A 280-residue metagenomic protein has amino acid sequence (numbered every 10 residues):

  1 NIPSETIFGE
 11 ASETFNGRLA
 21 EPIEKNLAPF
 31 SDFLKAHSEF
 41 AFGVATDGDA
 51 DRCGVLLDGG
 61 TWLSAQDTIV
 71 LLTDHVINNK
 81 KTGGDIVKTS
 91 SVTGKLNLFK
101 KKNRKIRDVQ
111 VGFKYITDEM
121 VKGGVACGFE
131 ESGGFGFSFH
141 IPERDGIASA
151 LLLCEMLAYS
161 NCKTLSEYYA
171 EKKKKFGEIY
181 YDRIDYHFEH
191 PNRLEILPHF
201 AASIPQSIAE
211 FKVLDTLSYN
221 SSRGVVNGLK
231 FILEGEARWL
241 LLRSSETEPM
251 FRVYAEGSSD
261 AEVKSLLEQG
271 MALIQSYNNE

Functional and structural regions predicted by a protein language model:
N1-I7, L98-N103: Short helix-loop-beta junction
I2-V55: N-terminal small/polar loop signature for handling phosphorylated ligands or for N-terminal nucleophile
T6-F8, T61-K80, G146-C154: Gly/Ser/Thr-rich active-site loops/lids in small-molecule metabolic enzymes that frequently grip phosphoryl groups
F8-S12, D67-V70, Q110-Y115, G133: Short, acidic/turn-prone active-site loops that include or flank metal/cofactor- and phosphate-binding residues
S12-L19, T73-V76, I116-V121: Short, charged, surface-exposed secondary-structure boundary motifs
N26-F33, T68, L72, Y115: Well-ordered alpha-helical segments embedded in enzymatic catalytic cores
F42, K81-Y254, D260-E280: Phosphate-binding and adjacent anionic-ligand microenvironments
D51-L71, L96-N97: Short Gly/Thr/Asp-enriched flexible loops that form oxyanion-binding sites at enzyme active sites
